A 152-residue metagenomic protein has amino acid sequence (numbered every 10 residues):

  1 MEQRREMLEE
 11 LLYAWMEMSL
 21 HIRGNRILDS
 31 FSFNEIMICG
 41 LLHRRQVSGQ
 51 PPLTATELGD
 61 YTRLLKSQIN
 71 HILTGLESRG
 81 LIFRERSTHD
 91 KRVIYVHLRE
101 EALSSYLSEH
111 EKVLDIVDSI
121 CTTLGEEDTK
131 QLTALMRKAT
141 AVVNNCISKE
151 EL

Functional and structural regions predicted by a protein language model:
M1, E127-L152: C-terminal regulatory/oligomerization modules of transcriptional regulators
M1-N34, G40, R79: N-terminal leader segment of winged-helix/HTH proteins
E10-Y13, M37, Q131-A134, K138: Amphipathic alpha-helical interaction segments
M18-I22, L42, Y106-E109, V113 (+2 more regions): Hydrophobic recognition helices of helix-based DNA-binding modules
R23-L65: N-terminal helix-turn-helix DNA-binding core of bacterial DNA-binding proteins
C39, L58, L73-R79: Basic amphipathic alpha-helical segments that dock to polyanions
T74-K130: Charged, amphipathic alpha-helical coiled-coil/dimerization segments
